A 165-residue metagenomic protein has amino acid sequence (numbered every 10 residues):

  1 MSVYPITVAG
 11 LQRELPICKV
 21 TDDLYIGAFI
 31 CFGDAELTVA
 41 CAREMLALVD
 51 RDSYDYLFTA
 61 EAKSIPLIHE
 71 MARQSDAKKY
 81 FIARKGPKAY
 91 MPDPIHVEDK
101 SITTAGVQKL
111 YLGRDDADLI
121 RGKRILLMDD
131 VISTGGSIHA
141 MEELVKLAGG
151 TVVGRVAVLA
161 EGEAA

Functional and structural regions predicted by a protein language model:
M1-Y54: Active-site-facing substrate-recognition patch
S2-I6, H139-A165: PRPP-dependent phosphoribosyltransferase catalytic core
Y54-E61: Short glycine-rich phosphate-binding loop at a beta-alpha junction
D55, K123, V153: Conserved acidic residues
E61-L67, T134: Gly/Ser/Thr-rich loops at beta-strand to alpha-helix junctions that form or flank small-molecule/cofactor-binding
P66-S75, E142: Short Gly/Thr/Asp-enriched flexible loops that form oxyanion-binding sites at enzyme active sites
D76-K78, G150: A short helix->loop->beta-strand "cap" motif at the edges of active sites that frequently abuts
K78-I125: Short, glycine/charge-rich flexible loops or terminal/linker lids adjacent to PRPP-binding catalytic cores
